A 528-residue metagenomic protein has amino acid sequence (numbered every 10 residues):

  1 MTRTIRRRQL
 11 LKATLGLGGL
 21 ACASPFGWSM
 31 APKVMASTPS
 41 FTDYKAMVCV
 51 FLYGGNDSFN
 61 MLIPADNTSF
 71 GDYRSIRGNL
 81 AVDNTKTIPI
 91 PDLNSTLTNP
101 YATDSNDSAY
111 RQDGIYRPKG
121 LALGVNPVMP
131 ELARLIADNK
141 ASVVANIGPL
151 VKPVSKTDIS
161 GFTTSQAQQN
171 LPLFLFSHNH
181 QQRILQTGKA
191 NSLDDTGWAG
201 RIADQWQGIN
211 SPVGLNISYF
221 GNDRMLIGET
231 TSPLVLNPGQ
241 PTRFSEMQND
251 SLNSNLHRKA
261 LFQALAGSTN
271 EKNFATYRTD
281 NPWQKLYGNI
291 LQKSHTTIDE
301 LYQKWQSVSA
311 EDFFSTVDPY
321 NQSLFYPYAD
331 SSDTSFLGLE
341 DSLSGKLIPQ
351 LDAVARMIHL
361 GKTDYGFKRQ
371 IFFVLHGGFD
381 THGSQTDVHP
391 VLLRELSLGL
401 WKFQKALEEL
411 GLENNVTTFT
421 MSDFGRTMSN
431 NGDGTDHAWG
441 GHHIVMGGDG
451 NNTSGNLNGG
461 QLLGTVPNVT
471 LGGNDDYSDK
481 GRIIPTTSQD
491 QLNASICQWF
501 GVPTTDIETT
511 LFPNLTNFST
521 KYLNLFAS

Functional and structural regions predicted by a protein language model:
T2-L398, K405-E409, T465-S528: Feature for exported/extracytoplasmic and membrane-associated proteins, marking the mature portion
R369-I371, E413, M421, A438-G441: Active-site lining segments that contact anionic ligands and/or coordinate catalytic metals
V374-G377, F419-M421, M446: Generic beta-strand/beta-sheet core signal
G383-V388, F424-G440: Short glycine/threonine-rich loop-to-helix capping motif typified by GTGT followed within a few residues by an Asp-Pro
L407-G432: Metal-dependent active-site segment of extracytoplasmic phospho-/sulfohydrolases and closely related
D423, H443, I496: Hydrophobic, well-ordered secondary-structure elements that form the walls of internal hydrophobic environments
G440-Y477: Substrate-binding rim/cap in mid-to-C-terminal beta-strand-loop elements of soluble/periplasmic
